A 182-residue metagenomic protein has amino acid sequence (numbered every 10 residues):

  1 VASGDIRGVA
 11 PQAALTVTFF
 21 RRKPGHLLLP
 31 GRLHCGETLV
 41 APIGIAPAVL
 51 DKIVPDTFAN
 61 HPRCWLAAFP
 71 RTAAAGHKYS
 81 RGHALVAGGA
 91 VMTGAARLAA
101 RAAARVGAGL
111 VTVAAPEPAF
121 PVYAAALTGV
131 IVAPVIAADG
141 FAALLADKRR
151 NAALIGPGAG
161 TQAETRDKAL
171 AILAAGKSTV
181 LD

Functional and structural regions predicted by a protein language model:
V1, D182: Acidic active-site catalytic centers that drive phospho-/nucleotidyl reactions and related ester hydrolyses
A2-A10, L27: Glycine-rich, charge-decorated loop segments at or immediately adjacent to ligand/cofactor-binding or catalytic sites
A13-L15, R21-L181: Small-residue (G/A/S/T)-rich helix-start motifs and N-terminal tracts that mark the onset
